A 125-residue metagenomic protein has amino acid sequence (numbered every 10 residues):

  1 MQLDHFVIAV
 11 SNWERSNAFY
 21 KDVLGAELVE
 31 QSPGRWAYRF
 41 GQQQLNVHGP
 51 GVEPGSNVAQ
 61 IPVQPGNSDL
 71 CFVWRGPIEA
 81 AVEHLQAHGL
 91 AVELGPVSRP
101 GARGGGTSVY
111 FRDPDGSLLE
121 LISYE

Functional and structural regions predicted by a protein language model:
M1-E14, S68-L70, E125: N-terminal beta-strand motif that seeds the catalytic metal site of vicinal oxygen chelate
M1-Q2, P62-N67, A102-R103: Short glycine-enriched loop/turn motifs at secondary-structure junctions
D4, G25, S32-G34, S68 (+1 more regions): Residue-level marker for the onset of beta-strands and adjacent loop->beta junctions in well-ordered domains
I8-V52: Core segments of cupin and vicinal oxygen chelate
R15, P77-V82: Short, conserved charged micro-motifs
P33, F40-Q42, V63-N67, A87: Short connector loops at helix/strand junctions that flank enzyme active sites, especially segments positioning acidic
S56-Q60: Short beta-strand/turn micro-motifs at beta-sheet edges
V82-E125: Vicinal oxygen chelate
